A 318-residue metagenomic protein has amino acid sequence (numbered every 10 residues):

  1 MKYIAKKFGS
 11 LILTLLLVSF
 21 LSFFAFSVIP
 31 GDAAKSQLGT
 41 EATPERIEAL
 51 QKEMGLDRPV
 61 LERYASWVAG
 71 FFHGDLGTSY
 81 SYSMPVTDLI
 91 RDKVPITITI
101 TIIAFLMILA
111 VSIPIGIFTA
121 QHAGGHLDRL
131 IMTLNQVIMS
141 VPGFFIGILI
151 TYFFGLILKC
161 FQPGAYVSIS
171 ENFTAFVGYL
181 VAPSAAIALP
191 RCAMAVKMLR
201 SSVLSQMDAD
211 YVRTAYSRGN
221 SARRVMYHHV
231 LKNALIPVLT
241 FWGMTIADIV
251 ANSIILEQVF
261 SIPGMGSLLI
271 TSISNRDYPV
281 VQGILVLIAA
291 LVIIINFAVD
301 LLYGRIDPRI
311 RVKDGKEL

Functional and structural regions predicted by a protein language model:
K2, V94-D128, N172-L318: Alpha-helical transmembrane segments of integral membrane proteins, especially multi-pass inner/plasma-membrane
L11, K93, T97, T133-Q136 (+2 more regions): Residue-level signal for discrete positions within transmembrane alpha-helices of multi-pass small-molecule
L15-A65, L158-Y179: Hydrophobic alpha-helical transmembrane segments of membrane transport/permease proteins and related membrane-embedded
L16, F20, Q136-L149, F241-I246: Hydrophobic alpha-helical membrane-insertion segments
S22, F26, P30, A34 (+7 more regions): Membrane-water interface at transmembrane helix exits
K52-L61, L76-V86, V167-L180, I187 (+1 more regions): Membrane-interfacial helix-loop-helix junctions in multi-pass membrane proteins
D57-I113: An internal, D/E-rich "acidic patch" concept
T133-K197: Membrane-water interface segments at transmembrane-helix boundaries in multipass membrane proteins
